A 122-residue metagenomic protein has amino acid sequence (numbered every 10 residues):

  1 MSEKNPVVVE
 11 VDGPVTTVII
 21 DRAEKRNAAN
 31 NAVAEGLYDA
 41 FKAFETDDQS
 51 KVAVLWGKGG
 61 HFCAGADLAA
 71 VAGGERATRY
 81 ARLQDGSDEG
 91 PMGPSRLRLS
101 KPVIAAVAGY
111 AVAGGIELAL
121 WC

Functional and structural regions predicted by a protein language model:
M1-K58, G74: Conserved CoA-thioester-binding segment of acyl-CoA-metabolizing enzymes
I20-R22, A64-L68: Short, conserved active-site loops that position catalytic residues or coordinate cofactors/metal ions across diverse
A23, A108-Y110: Short, acidic/glycine-rich phosphate-metal binding loop used to engage nucleotide
G36-Y38, L68-A108: An acidic, glycine-rich surface segment that forms the CoA-thioester-binding/catalytic face of crotonase-fold enzymes
G60-A64, V112: Short, active-site-adjacent cap segments at secondary-structure transitions
I116: Short glycine/serine-rich donor-binding loops of glycosyltransferases
